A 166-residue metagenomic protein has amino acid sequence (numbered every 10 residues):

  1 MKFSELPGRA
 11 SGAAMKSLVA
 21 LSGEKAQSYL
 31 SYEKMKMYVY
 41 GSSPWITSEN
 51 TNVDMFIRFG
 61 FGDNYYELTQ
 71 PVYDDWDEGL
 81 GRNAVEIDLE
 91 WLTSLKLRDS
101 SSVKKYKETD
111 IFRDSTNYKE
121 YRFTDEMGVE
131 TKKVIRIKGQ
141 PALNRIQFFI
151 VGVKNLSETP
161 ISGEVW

Functional and structural regions predicted by a protein language model:
M1-W166: Extracellular/surface-associated beta-sandwich interaction domains
